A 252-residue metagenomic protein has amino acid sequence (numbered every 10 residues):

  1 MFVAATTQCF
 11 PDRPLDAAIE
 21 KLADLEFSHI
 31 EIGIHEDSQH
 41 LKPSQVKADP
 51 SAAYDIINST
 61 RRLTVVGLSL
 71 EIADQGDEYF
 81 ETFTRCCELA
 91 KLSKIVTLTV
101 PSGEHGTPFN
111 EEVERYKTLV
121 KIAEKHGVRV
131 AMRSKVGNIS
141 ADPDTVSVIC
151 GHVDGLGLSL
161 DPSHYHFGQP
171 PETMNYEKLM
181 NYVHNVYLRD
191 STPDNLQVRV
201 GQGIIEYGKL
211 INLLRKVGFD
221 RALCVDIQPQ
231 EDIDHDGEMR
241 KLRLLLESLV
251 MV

Functional and structural regions predicted by a protein language model:
M1-T7, D12-S28, Y54-I57, R61 (+3 more regions): Histidine-acidic metal/acid-base catalytic patches
C9, K47-A48, D77, E81 (+3 more regions): Conserved phosphate-coordination/catalytic loops
C9-P11, I34-E36, E71-D74, S102-G106 (+4 more regions): Active-site-proximal loop/turn and secondary-structure-junction residues that shape catalytic pockets, frequently
A17, D55-T60, T64, A73-L158 (+2 more regions): Active-site acidic/histidine proton-transfer and metal-coordination neighborhood in alpha/beta enzyme cores
L25, I30-S38, R62-S69, S191: Short, conserved active-site loops that position catalytic residues or coordinate cofactors/metal ions across diverse
E31-I56, G106-T107: Glycine-rich, proline-tolerant flexible connector loops at the mouths of alpha/beta enzymes
H40-K42, G76-D77, G106-F109, N195-V198 (+1 more regions): A generic structural signal for short coil/turn motifs at secondary-structure boundaries
